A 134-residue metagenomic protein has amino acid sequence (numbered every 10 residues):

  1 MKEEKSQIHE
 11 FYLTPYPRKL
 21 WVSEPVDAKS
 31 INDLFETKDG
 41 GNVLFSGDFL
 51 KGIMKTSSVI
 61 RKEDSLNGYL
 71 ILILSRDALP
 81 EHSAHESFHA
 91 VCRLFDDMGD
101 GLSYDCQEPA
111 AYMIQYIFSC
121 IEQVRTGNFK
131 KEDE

Functional and structural regions predicted by a protein language model:
M1-L50, K55: Non-catalytic terminal regions of proteins
A28, S65-G68, E134: Short linear motifs in intrinsically disordered/low-complexity regions
F35-A78, A90-L94: Active-site scaffold of zinc-dependent metalloenzymes
E81: Membrane-embedded glycan transfer/ligation machinery that uses polyprenyl lipid-linked sugar donors/oligosaccharides
S87-D105: Catalytic Zn2+-binding segment of zinc metalloproteases
L102-E134: Post-HExxH zinc-binding segment in Zn-dependent metallohydrolases
